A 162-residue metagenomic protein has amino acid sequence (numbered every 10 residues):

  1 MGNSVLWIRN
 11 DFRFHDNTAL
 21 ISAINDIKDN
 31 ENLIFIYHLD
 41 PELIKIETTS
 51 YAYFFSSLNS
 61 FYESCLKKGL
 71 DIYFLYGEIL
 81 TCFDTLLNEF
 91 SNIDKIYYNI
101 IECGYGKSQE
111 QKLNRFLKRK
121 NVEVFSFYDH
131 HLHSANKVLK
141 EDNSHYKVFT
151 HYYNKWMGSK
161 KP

Functional and structural regions predicted by a protein language model:
M1-K161: Trp/Phe/Arg-rich N-terminal binding region typifying the photolyase-homology
